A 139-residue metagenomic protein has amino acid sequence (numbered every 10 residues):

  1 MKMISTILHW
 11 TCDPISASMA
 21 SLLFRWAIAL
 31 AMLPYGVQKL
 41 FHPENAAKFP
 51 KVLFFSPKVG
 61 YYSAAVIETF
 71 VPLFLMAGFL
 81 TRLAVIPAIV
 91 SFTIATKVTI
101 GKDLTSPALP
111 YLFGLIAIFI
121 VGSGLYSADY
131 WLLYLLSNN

Functional and structural regions predicted by a protein language model:
M1-E44, K48, F55-V66, F70 (+1 more regions): Extended, low-polarity transmembrane helix blocks
